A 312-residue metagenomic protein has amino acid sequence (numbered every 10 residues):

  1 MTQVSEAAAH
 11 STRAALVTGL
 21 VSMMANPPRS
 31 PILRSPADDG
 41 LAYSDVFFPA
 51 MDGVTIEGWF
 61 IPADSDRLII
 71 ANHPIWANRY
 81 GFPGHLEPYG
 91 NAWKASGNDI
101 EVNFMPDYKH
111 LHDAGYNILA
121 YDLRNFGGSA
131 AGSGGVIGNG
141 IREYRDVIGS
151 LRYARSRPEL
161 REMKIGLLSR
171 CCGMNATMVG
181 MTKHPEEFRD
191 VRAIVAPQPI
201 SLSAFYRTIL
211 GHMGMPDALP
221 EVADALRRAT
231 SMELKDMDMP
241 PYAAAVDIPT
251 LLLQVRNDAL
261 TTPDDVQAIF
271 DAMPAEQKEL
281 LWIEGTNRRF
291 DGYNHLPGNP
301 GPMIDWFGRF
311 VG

Functional and structural regions predicted by a protein language model:
M1-P49, I56-W59, A63: An N-terminal hydrophobic leader/cap segment in hydrolases
A63-A114, I118-A120: Short, surface-exposed "cap/lid" segments of acyl-processing enzymes
N103-D113, L123, V136-P158: Alpha/beta-hydrolase active-site loop
V179-M232, G292: Hydrolase active-site cap/lid region
A245-D247, L252-Q254, D258: Short beta-strand/loop motif that positions the catalytic acidic residue of the alpha/beta-hydrolase fold
I248, T262-D271: Short alpha-helix in the alpha/beta-hydrolase fold that links the catalytic acid
R256-T261, R288-R289: Acidic catalytic loop of the alpha/beta-hydrolase fold
E284, N294-G312: Catalytic active-site module of serine/aspartate enzymes centered on a nucleophile-bearing elbow/loop
